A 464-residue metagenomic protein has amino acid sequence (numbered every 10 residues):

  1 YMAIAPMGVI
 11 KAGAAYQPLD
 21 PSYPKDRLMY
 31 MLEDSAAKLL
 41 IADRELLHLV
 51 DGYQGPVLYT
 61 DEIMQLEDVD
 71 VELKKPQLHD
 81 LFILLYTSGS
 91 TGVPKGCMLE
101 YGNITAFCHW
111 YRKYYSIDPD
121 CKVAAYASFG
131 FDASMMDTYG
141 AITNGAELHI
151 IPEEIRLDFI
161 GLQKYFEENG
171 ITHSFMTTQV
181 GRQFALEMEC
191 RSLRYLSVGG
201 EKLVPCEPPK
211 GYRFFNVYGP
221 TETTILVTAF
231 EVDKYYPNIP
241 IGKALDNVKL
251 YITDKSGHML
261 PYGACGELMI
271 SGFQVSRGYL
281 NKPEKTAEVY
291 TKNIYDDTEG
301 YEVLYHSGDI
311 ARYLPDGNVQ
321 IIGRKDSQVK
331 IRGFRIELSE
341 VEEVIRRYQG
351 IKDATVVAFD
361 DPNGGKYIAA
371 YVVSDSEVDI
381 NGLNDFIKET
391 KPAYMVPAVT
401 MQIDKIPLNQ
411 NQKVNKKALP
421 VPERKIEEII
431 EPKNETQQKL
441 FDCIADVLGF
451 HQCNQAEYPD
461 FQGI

Functional and structural regions predicted by a protein language model:
Y1-I10, A311, I336-E340, Q438 (+3 more regions): Phosphopantetheine-attachment site and its flanking helix in carrier
Y1-M7, A14-E33, E45, L66-Y262 (+4 more regions): Motif- and composition-driven signal specific to adenylation
D34, Y101, Y114, E187 (+4 more regions): Acidic-histidine catalytic/liganding microenvironments
K38, T172, R194, K352 (+1 more regions): Short acidic/polar active-site loop segments enriched in Thr and Asp
L40-K74, I104, N216, E231-K433 (+1 more regions): AMP-dependent adenylate-forming
T87-T91, A311, I444: Hydrophobic alpha-helical segments that mediate membrane insertion or helix-helix packing
H109, D254, F441-Q452: Amphipathic, well-packed alpha-helical segments that form the structural scaffold of globular domains
